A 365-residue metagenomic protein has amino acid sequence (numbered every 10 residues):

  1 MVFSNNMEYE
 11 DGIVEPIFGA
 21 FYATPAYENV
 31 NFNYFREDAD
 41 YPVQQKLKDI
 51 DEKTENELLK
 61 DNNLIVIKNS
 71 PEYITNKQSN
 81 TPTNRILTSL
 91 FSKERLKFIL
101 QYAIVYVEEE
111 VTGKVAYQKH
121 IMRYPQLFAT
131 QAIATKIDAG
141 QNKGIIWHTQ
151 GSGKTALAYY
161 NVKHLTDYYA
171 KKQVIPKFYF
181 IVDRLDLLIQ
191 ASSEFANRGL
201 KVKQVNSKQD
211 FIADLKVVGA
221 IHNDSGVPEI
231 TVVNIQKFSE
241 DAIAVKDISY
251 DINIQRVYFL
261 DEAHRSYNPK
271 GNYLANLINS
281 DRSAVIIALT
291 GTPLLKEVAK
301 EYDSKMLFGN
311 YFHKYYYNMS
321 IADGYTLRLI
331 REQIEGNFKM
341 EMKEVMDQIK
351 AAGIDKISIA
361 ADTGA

Functional and structural regions predicted by a protein language model:
M1-K177, D186, Q190-K201, Q236 (+2 more regions): ATP-dependent helicase/translocase motor core
V2-S4, T231-N234, V285-T290: Structural recognition of the conserved hydrophobic beta-strand(s) that form the central parallel beta-sheet of P-loop
N76, A299-A365: Interdomain helical connector at the RecA1-RecA2 junction of SF1/SF2 helicase-like NTPases
D138-N142, A170-K171, N223-V227, A242-V257 (+1 more regions): Short basic/glycine-enriched coil/helix segment immediately N-terminal to the Walker B
L185, V205-V217, I235-E240: Conserved helicase motor
L187, K237, H264-N268, L294-L295: Residues immediately C-terminal
D210-T231, S249: Conserved motor-coupling elements within RecA-like helicase/translocase cores
S249-V285: SF2 helicase catalytic motif II
